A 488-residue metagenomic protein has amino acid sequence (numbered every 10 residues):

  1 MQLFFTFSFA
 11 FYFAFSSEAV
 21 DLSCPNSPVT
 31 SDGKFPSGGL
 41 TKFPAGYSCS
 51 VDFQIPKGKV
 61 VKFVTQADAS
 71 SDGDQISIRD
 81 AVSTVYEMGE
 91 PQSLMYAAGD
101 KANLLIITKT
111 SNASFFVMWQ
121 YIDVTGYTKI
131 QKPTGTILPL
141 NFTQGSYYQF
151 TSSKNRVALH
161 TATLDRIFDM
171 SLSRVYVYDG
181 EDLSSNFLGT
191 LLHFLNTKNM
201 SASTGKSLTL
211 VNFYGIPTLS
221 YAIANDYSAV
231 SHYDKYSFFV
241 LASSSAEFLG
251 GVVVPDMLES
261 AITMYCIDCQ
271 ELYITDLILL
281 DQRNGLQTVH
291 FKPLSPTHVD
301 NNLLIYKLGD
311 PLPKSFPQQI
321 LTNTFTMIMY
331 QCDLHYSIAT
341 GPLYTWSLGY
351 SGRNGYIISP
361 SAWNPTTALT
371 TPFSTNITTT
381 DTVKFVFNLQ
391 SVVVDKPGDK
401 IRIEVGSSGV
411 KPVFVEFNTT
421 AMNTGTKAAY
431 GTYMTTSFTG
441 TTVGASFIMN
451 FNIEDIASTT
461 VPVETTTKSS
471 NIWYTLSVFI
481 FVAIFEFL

Functional and structural regions predicted by a protein language model:
M1-F9, I472-F479: Sec-dependent signal peptide recognition, specifically the positively charged N-region followed immediately by
F7, T460-V461, T466-K468, L476: N-terminal compositionally biased, intrinsically disordered segments and leader/signal-like regions
S8-S16, V482-F487: Hydrophobic h-region of N-terminal signal peptides that target proteins for export in Gram-negative bacteria
F15-T465, V482: Domain-level representation of secreted and single-pass membrane ectodomains enriched in extracellular protease systems
K468-L488: Cleavable C-terminal sorting propeptides in eukaryotic secreted/cell-surface proteins
